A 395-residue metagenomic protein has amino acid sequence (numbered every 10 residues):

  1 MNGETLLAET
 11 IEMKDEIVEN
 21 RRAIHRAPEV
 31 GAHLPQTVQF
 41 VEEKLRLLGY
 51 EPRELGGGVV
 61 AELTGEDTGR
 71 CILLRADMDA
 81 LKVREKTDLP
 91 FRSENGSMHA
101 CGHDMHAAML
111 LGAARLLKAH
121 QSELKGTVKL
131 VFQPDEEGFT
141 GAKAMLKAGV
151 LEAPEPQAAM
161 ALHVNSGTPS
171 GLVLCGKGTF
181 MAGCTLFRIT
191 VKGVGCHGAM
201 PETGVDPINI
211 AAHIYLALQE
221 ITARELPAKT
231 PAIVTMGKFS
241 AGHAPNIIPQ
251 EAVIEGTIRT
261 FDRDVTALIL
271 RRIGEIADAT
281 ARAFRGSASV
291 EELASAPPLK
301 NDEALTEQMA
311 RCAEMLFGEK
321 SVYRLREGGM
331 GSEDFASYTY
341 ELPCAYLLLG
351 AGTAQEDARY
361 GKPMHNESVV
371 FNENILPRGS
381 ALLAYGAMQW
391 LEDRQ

Functional and structural regions predicted by a protein language model:
N2, M13-N20, H33-K44, R70 (+18 more regions): General structural feature for long, well-ordered alpha-helical segments within catalytic domains of soluble enzymes
N2-A100, D104, A108-L124: Acidic/His- and Gly-rich active-site-bordering loop/insert found across diverse amide/peptide-bond hydrolases
I24, A61, L74, H103 (+8 more regions): Divalent metal-coordination and catalytic microenvironments
V59, L81-V83, D88-M98, D104-M105 (+3 more regions): Histidine/acidic-residue-rich, glycine-tolerant segments that coordinate divalent metal ions
L73-R75, F187-I189, Y346-A351: Non-cysteine beta-strand/loop elements that form the S-adenosyl-L-methionine
A114-H120, E152, T339-E341: Alpha-helix C-terminal capping segments
A212-Q395: Metal-dependent amide/peptide-bond hydrolase catalytic core, centered on the "pita-bread" metallohydrolase fold
